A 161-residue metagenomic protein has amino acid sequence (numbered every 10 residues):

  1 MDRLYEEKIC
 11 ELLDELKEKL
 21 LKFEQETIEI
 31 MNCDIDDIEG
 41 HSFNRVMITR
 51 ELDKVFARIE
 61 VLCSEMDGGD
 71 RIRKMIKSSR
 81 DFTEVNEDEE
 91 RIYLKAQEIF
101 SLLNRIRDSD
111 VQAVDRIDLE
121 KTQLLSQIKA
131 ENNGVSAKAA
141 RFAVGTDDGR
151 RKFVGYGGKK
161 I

Functional and structural regions predicted by a protein language model:
D2-S79, E90: Extended, charge-rich alpha-helical scaffolding segments
V85-I161: Short terminal interaction segments
